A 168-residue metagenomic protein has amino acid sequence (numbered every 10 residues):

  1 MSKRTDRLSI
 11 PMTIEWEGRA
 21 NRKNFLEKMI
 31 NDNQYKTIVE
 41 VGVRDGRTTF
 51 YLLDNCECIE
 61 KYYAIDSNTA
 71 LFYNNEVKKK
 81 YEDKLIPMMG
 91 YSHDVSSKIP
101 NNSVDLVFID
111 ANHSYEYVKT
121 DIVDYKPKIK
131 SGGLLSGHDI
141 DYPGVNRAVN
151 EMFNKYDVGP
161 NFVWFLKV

Functional and structural regions predicted by a protein language model:
M1-F108, N112-V168: A short alpha-helical cap/connector motif
